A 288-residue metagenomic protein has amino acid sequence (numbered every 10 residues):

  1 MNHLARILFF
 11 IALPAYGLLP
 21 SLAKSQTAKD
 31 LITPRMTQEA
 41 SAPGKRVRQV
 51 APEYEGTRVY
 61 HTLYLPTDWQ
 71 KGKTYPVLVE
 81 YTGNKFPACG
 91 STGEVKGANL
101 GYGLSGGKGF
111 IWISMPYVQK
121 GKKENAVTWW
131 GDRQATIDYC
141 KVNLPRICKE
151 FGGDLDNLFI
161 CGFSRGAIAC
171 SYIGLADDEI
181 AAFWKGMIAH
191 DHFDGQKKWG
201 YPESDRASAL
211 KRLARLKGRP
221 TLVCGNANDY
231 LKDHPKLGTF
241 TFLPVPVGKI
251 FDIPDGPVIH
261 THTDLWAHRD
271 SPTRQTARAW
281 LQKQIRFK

Functional and structural regions predicted by a protein language model:
L8-G17: Bacterial N-terminal signal peptides
L19-P76, F110, Y201, V245-G248 (+1 more regions): A domain-start/cap signature at the N-terminus of enzymes
W69-K73, N125-S164, D178: Gly/Ser-rich "nucleophile elbow"/oxyanion-hole loop immediately N-terminal to the catalytic nucleophile in hydrolases
K73-Y75, A88-E94, K123-T128, Y172-I173 (+2 more regions): Short, solvent-exposed loop/turn and secondary-structure capping segments
V77, Y81-V142: Active-site machinery of serine-nucleophile hydrolases
A167-E179: Short glycine-enriched nucleophile-adjacent loop and the immediately C-terminal alpha-helix near the catalytic center
E179-T273: The feature captures the conserved acid-bearing segment of alpha/beta-hydrolase catalytic domains
R269-K288: Catalytic active-site module of serine/aspartate enzymes centered on a nucleophile-bearing elbow/loop
